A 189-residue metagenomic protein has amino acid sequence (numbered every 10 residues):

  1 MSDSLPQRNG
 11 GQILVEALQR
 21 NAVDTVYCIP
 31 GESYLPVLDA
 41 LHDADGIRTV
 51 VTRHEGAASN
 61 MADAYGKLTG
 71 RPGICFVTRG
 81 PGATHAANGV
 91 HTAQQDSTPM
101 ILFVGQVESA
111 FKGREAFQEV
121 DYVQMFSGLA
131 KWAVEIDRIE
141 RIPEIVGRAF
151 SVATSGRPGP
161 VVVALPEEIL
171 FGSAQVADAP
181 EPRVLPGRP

Functional and structural regions predicted by a protein language model:
S2-P189: N-terminal alpha/beta PP-like core and its mobile active-site loop of ThDP/TPP-dependent enzymes
